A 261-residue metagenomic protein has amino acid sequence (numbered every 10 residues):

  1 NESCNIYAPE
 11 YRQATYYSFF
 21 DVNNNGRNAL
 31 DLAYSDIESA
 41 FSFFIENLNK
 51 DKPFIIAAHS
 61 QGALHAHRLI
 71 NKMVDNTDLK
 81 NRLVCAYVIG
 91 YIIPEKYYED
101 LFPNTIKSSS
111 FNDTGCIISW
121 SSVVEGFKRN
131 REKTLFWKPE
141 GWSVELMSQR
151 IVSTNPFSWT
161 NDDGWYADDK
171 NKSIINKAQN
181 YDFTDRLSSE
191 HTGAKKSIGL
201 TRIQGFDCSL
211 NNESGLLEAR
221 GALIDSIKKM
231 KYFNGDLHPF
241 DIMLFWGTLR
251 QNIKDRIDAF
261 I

Functional and structural regions predicted by a protein language model:
N1-P53, E218-I261: Active-site catalytic motif of lipid deacylating hydrolases and related acyltransferases
N5-E10, I55-I56, C85-V88, I118-S119: Structural recognition of the beta-strand scaffold that forms the well-ordered cores of secreted hydrolase catalytic
T15-F19, L64-H65, K96: Short catalytic/ligand-binding loop motif for oxyanion handling, primarily in non-cytosolic enzymes, centered on
E38-K50, K72-D225, A259: Surface cap/lid and interfacial helix-loop subdomains adjacent to catalytic sites that gate substrate access
A58-A66: Gly/Ala-rich beta-loop-alpha elbow adjacent to hydrolase catalytic centers
H67-N71: Short, hydrophobic alpha-helix immediately C-terminal to the catalytic nucleophile
